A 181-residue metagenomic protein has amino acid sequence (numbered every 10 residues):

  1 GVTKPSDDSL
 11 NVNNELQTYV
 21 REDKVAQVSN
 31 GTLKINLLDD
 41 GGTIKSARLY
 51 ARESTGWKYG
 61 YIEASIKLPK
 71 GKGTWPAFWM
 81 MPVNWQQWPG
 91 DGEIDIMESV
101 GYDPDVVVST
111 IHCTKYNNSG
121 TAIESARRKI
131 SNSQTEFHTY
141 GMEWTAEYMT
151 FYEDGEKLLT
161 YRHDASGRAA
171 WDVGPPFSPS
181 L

Functional and structural regions predicted by a protein language model:
G1-L181: GH16 jelly-roll
